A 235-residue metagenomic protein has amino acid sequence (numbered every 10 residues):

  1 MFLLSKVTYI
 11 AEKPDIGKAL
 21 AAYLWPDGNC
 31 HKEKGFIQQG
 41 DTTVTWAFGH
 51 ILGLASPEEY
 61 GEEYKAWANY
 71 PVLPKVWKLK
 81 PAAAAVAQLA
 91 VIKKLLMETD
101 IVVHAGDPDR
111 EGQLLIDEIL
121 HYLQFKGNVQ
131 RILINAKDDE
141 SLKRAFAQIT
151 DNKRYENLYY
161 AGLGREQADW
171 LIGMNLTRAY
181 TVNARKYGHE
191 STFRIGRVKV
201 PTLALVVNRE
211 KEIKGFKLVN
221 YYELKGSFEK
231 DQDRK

Functional and structural regions predicted by a protein language model:
F2-M174: Intrinsically disordered, low-complexity regulatory segments
I16, Y155, G173-T181, E212-F216 (+1 more regions): Intrinsically disordered or highly flexible coil/loop and linker segments, enriched in small and charged/polar residues
D41-T43, I51-A82, E190-K235: Long, highly charged, low-complexity internal segments
Q124-K126, F146, L176-Y187, L203 (+1 more regions): Short acidic (Asp/Glu) and glycine-rich catalytic loops that position anionic groups and cofactors
L142-R144, W170-T177, K199, K225-G226 (+1 more regions): Hydrophobic transmembrane alpha-helix bundles
E156-G162, A179-Y187, F216-Y222: Short coil/turn segments at secondary-structure boundaries
L163-Q167, L171-G196: Amphipathic alpha-helical segments of the small helical/lid subdomains adjacent to P-loop NTPase cores
